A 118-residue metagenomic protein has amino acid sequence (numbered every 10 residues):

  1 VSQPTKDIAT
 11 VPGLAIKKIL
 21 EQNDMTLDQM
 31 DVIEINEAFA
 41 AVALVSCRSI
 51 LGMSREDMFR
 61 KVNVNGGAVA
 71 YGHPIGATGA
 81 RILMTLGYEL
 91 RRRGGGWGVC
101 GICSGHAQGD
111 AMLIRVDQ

Functional and structural regions predicted by a protein language model:
V1-Q118: Claisen-condensing/thiolase-fold acyl-transfer catalytic domains that form or cleave C-C bonds in fatty acid
